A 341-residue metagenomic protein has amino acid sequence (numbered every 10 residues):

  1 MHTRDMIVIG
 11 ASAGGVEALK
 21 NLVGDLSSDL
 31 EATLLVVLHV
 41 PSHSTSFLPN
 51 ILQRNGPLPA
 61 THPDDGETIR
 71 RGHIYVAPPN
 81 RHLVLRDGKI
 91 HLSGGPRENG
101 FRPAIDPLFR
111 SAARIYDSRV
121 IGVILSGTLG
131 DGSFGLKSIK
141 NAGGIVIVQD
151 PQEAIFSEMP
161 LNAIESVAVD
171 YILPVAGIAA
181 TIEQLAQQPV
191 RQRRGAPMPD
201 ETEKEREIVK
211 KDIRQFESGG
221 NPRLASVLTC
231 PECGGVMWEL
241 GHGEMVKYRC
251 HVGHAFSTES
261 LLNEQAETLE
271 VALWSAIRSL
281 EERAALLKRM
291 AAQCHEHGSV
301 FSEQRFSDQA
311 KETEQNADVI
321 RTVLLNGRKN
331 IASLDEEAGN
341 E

Functional and structural regions predicted by a protein language model:
M1-A292, Q315-K329, N340: Conserved acid/base catalytic micro-environments in cytosolic active-site loops
G253, C294-F301: Short helix-adjacent coil turns
V300-K311, D335: Short, charged, amphipathic alpha-helical segments
S333-E341: Helical coiled-coil/dimerization "stalks" and their immediately adjacent regulatory linkers at helix->disorder
